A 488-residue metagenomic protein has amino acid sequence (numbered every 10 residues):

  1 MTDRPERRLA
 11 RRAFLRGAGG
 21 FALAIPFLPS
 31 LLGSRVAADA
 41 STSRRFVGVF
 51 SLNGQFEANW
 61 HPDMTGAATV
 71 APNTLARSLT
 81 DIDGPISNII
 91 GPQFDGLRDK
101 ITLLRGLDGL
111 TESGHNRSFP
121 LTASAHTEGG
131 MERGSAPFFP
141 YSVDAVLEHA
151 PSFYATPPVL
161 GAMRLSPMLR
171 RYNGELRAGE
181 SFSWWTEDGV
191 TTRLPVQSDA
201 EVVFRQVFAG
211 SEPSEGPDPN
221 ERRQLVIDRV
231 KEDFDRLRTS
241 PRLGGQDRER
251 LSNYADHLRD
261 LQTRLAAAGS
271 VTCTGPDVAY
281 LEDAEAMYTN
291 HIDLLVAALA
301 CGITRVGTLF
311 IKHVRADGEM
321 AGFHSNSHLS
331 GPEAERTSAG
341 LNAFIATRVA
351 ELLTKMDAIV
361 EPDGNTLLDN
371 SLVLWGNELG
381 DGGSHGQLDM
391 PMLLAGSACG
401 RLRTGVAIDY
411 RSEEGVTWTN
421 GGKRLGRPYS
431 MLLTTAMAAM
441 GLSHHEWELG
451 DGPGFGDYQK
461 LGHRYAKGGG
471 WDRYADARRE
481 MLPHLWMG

Functional and structural regions predicted by a protein language model:
T2-G488: Ligand-binding pockets and gating/stacking loops
